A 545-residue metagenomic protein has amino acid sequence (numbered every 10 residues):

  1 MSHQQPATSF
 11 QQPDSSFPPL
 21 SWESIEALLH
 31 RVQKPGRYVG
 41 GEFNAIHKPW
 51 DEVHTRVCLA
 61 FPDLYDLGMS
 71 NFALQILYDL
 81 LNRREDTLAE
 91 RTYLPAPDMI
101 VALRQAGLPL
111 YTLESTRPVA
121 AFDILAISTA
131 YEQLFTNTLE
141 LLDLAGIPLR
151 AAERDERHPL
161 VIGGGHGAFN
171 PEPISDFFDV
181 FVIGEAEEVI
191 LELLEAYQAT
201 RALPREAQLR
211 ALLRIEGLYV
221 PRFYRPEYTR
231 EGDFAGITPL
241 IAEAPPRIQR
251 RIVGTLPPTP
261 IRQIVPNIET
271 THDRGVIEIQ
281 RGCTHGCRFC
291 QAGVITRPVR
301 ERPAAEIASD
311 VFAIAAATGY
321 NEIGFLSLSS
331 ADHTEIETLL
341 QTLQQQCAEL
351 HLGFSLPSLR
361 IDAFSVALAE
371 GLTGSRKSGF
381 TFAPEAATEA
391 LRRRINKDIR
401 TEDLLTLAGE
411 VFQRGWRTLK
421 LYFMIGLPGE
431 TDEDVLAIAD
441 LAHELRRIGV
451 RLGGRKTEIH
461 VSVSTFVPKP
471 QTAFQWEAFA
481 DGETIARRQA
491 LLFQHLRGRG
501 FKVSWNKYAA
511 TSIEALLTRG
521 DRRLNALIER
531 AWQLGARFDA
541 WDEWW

Functional and structural regions predicted by a protein language model:
M1-P6, F10-H47, D51, T55-L59 (+2 more regions): Radical SAM enzyme core and accessory elements
L29-C58, Y65-D66, P221, E227-V276: N-terminal [4Fe-4S]-dependent radical SAM core
L59-A60, F312-E458, V463: Conserved SAM/AdoMet-binding glycine-rich loop
L59-D63, L81, I264-Q291, A315 (+3 more regions): N-terminal pre-triad scaffold of radical SAM enzymes
Y65-G68, P97-I100, Q133-F135, A168-P171 (+12 more regions): Flexible loop/turn segments at secondary-structure boundaries
L74, A106, L142, D176-F181 (+8 more regions): Short secondary-structure boundary/capping segments
L94-L240, G454, P470-D521, R530-D539: Glycine-rich beta-alpha loop elements in corrinoid/cobalamin-binding modules across cobalamin-dependent enzymes
C290-E306: Iron-sulfur (Fe-S) cluster-binding segments and ferredoxin-like electron-carrier domains, especially [2Fe-2S]
